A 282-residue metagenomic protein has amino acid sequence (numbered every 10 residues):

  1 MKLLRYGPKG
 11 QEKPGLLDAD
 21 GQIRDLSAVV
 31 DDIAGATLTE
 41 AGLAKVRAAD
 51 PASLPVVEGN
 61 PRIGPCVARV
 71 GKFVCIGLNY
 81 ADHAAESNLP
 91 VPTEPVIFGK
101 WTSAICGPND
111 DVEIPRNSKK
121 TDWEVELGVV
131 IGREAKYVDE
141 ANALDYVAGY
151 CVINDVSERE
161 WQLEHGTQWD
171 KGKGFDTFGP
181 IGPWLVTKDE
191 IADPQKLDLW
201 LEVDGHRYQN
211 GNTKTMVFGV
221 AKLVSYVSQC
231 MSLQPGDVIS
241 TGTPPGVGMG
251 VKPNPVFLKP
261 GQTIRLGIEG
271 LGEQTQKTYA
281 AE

Functional and structural regions predicted by a protein language model:
M1-P95, T263-R265, E282: N-terminal non-catalytic cap/leader segment that marks the start of a structured domain
R5, K9-G10, R47, P55-V56 (+3 more regions): Catalytic-pocket segment enriched in acidic/His residues
G71-V74, E94-V96, D110-V112, K119-L127 (+1 more regions): Generic beta-strand structural signal
V91-P108, T121-W123, L258-G270: Structural signature of FAD isoalloxazine-binding scaffolds in flavoprotein oxidoreductases
K100-T102, N109, R116, W123-L127 (+4 more regions): Short, structured patches in soluble enzyme cores that scaffold and shape functional sites
A135-V138, E190-A192: Short helix-loop capping/hinge motifs at secondary-structure junctions, enriched in acidic/polar residues
K136-Y150: N-terminal accessory regions of nucleic-acid-interacting proteins
